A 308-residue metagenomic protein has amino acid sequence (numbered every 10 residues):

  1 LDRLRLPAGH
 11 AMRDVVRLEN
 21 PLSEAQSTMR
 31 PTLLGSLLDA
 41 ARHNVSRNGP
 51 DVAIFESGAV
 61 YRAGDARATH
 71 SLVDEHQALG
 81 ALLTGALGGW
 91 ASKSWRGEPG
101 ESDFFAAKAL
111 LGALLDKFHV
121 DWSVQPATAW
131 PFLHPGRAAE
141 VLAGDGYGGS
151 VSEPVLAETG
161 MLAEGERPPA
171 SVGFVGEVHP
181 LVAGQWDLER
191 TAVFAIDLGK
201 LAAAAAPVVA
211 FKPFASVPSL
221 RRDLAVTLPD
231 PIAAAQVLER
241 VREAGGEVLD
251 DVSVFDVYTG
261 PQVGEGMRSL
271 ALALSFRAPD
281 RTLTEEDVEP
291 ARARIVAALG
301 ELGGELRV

Functional and structural regions predicted by a protein language model:
L1-V52, R222, S275-R277, L283 (+1 more regions): Extended, well-folded interaction surfaces typified by the phenylalanyl-tRNA synthetase beta subunit core
L4, D74-E75, G88-V308: A carboxyl-terminal module marker
L34-L38, R42, G58, H76 (+3 more regions): Predominant activation on well-ordered alpha-helical scaffold segments within soluble catalytic domains
N44, N48, R62-G64, A68: Mobile "lid/hinge" segments at catalytic clefts and subdomain interfaces of large enzymes
R47-F55, H119-P126: Acidic/polar loop patches that form or flank catalytic/metal-binding clefts of enzymes that bind anionic ligands
I54-V60, V252-F255: A structural supersecondary motif
A81: Conserved catalytic motifs of ABC-family nucleotide-binding domains
